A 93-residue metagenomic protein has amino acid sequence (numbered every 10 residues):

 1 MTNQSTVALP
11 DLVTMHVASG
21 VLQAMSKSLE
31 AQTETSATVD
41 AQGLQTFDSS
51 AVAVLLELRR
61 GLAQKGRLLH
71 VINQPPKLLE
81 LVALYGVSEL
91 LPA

Functional and structural regions predicted by a protein language model:
M1-F47, E57-A93: STAS-like cytosolic regulatory interaction modules
